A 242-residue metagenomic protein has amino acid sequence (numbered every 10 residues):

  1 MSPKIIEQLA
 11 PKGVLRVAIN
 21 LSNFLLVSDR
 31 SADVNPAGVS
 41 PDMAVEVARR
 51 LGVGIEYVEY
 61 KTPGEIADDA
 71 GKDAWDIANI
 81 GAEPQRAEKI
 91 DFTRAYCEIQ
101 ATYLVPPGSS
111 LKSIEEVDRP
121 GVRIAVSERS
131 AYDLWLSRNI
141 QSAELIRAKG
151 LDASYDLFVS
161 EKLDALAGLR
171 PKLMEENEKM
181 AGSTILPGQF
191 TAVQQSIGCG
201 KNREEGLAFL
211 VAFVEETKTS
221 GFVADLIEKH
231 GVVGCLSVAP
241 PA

Functional and structural regions predicted by a protein language model:
M1-E7, A131-A148, I185-L186, E215-A242: Ligand-binding clefts/hinges and TM-proximal coupling segments of bilobed small-molecule sensing domains
M1-G81, R86-E88, R147, S220 (+1 more regions): Extracytoplasmic small-molecule ligand-binding "clamshell" domains of the periplasmic binding protein/Venus flytrap
R16-N20, L104, R123-V126, L166 (+1 more regions): Short, well-ordered beta-strand segments
L21, C97-G108, A153, R170-E215 (+1 more regions): Periplasmic-binding protein-like
V27-D33, A44-G54, T93-R94, P120 (+4 more regions): Ligand-binding cleft/hinge of the Venus flytrap
V47, D69-G71, V117, L157-V159 (+1 more regions): Hydrophobic residues within well-ordered alpha-helices
G64, G81-K89, V159-T191: A ligand-binding cleft/hinge motif common to bilobed small-molecule-binding domains
Y96, V105-R123: Flexible hinge/capping segments at coil-to-helix
